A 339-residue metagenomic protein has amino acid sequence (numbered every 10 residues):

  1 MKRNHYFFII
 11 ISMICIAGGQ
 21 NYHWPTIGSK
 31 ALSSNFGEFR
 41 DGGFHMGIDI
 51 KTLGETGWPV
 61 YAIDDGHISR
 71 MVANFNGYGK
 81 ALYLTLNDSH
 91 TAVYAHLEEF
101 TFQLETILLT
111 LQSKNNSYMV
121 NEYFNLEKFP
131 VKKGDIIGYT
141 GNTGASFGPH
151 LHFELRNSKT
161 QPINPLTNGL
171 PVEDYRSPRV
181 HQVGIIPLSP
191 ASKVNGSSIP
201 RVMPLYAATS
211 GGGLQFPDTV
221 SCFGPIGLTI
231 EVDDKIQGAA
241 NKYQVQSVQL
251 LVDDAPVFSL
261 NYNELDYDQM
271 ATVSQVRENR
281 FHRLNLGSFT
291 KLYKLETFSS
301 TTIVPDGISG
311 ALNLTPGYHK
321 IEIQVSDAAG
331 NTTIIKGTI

Functional and structural regions predicted by a protein language model:
M1-P25: Bacterial Sec-dependent N-terminal signal peptides
G18-A92, E98-Q103, S117-E127, K132-K133 (+4 more regions): Surface-exposed, glycine-biased beta-strand/turn segments
N87-D88, S158, D253, A328: Short strand-coil-strand connectors
F100-L109, Y267-Q275: Short, surface-exposed linear segments at secondary-structure transitions and domain or protein termini
L108-M119, Y293-K294: A solvent-exposed, charged loop/short amphipathic helix patch at secondary-structure junctions
K132, E173, L188-A191, I199-I339: Long, low-complexity serine/threonine/glycine- and acidic-rich segments characteristic of extracellular
H152-K159: A short hydrophobic beta-strand segment most commonly corresponding to one strand of the jelly-roll/cupin
